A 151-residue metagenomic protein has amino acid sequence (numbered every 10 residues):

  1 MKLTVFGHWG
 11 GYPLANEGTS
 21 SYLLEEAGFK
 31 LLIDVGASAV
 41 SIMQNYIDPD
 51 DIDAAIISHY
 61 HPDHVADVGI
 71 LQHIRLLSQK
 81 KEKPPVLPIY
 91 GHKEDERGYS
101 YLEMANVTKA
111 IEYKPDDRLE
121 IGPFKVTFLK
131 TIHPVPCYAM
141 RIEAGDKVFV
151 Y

Functional and structural regions predicted by a protein language model:
M1-I47, P136-Y151: Conserved beta-strand hairpin/beta-sheet module of binuclear metal-dependent hydrolase folds, prominently
T4, Y90, K109-K114, T127-L129: General small-molecule cofactor/ligand-binding pocket signal
Y22, M43, V68-L71, Y99 (+2 more regions): Generic structural signal for conserved hydrophobic packing positions in ordered secondary structure
V35, G91-H92: Replace "coordinates the UDP/GDP/TDP-sugar" with "coordinates nucleotide-activated sugar donors
S38-P88: Active-site metal-binding motif and surrounding structural segment of the metallo-beta-lactamase
I47-D50, P85, A105-T108, G122-F124: Structured loop/turn residues at beta-strand edges in well-structured enzyme cores
E94-S100: Short, charged/polar "capping" segments at the starts of alpha-helices and the immediately preceding loops
P115-Y151: Catalytic core of the metallo-beta-lactamase
